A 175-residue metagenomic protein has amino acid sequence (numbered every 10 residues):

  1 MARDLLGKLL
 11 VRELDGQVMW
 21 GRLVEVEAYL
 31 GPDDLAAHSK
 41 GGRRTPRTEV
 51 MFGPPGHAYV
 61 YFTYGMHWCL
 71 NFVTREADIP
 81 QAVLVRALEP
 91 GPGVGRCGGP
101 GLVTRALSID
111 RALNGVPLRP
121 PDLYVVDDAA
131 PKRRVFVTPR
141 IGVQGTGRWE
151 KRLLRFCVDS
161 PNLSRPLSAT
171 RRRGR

Functional and structural regions predicted by a protein language model:
M1-R175: Conserved, well-structured core segments that form or line functional sites
